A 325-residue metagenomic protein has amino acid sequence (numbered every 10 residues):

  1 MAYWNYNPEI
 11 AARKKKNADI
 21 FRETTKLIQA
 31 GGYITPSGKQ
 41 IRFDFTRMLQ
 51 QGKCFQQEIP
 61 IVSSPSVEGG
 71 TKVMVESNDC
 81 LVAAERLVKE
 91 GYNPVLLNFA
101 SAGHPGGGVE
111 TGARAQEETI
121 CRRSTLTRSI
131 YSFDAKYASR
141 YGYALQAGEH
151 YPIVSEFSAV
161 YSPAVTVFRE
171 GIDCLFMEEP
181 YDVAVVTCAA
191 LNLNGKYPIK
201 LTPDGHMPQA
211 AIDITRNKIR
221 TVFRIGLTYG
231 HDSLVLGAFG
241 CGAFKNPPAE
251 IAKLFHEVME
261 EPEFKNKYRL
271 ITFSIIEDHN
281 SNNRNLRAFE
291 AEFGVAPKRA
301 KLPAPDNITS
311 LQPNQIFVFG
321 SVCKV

Functional and structural regions predicted by a protein language model:
M1-L234, A238-V325: Macrodomain-like recognition of ADP-ribose-binding/processing modules
